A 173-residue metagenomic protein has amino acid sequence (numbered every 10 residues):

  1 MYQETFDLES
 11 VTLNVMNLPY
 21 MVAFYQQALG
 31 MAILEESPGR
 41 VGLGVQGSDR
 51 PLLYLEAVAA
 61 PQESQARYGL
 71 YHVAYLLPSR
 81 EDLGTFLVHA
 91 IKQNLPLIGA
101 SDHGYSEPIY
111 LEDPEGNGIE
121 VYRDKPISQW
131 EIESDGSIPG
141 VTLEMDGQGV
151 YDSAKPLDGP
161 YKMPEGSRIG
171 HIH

Functional and structural regions predicted by a protein language model:
M1-P19, H72-V73, S128-H173: N-terminal beta-strand motif that seeds the catalytic metal site of vicinal oxygen chelate
Q3, E9-L52: Core segments of cupin and vicinal oxygen chelate
F6, L13-P19, E35, A74-G118 (+1 more regions): Vicinal oxygen chelate
M21, Y25, A90, I172: Hydrophobic pocket/interface hotspot
A32-Y68, G118-K125: Conserved short beta-strand elements that form part of the metal-binding/catalytic scaffold of enzyme active sites
D49-R50, D113-E115, S128, D135: Short low-complexity, flexible loop/linker segments enriched in glycine and/or proline with clustered acidic
L87-H89, D124, D135: "Short basic amphipathic alpha-helical interaction patches in structured regions
